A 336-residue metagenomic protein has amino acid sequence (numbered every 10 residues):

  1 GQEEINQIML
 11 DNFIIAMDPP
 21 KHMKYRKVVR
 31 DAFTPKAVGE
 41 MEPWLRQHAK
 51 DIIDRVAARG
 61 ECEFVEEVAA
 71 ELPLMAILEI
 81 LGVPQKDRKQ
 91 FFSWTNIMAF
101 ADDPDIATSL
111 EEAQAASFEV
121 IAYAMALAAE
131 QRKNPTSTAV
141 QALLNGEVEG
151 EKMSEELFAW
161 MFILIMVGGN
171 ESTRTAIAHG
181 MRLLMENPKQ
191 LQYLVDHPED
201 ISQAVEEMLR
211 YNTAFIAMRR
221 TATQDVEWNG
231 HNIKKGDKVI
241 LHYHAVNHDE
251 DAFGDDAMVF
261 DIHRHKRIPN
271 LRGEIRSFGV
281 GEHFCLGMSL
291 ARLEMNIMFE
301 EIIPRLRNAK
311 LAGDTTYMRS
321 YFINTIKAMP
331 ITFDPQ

Functional and structural regions predicted by a protein language model:
G1-Q336: Cytochrome P450
